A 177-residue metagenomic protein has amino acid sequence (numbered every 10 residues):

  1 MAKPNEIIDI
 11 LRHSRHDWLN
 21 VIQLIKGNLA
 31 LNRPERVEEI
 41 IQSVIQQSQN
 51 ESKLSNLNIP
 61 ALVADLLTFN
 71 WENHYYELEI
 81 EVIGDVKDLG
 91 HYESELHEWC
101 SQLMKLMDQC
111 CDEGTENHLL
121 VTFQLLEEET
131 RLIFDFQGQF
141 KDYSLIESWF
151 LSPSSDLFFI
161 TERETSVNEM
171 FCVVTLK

Functional and structural regions predicted by a protein language model:
M1-Q23: Conserved HAMP-HisKA connector
R15-I25, L29-L31, G90-Q124, S148-W149: Conserved ATP-binding N-box helix of the HATPase_c
I22-V63, D85-H91: Histidine phosphotransfer helical core of two-component systems
N58-H74: Short beta-to-alpha transition helix within the HATPase_c
E77-I83: Conserved transmitter core of two-component histidine kinases
E113-S144: Conserved beta-strand-loop-beta-strand hairpin that lines the nucleotide-binding pocket of ATP/GTP-utilizing enzymes
S144-S155: Short, aromatic/basic amphipathic alpha-helical patches
P153-K177: Flexible, glycine-/charge-rich segments associated with ATP-binding catalytic modules
